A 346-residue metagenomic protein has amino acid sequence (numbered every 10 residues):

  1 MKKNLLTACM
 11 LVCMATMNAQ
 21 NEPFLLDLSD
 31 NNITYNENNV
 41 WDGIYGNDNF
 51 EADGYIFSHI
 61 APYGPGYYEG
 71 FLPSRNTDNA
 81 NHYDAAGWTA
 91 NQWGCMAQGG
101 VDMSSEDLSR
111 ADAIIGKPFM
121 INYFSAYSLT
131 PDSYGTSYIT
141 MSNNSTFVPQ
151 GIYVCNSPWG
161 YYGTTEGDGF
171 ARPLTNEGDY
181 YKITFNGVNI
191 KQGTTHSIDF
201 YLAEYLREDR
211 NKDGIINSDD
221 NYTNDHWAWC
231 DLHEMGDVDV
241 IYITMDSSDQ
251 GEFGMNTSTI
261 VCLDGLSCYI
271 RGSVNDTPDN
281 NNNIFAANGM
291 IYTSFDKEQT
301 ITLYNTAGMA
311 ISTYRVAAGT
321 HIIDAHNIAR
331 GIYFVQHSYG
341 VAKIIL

Functional and structural regions predicted by a protein language model:
M1-E22: Bacterial Sec-dependent N-terminal signal peptides
Q20-E22, S267-N280: Low-complexity, Pro/Thr/Ser/Gly/Ala-rich linker/spacer regions in secreted, extracellular modular proteins
N21-S137, N144: N-terminal targeting leaders for non-cytosolic proteins
F24, T194-F200, S312-Y314, G340-A342: Short beta-strand segments
L26-D30, Y180-R271: Terminal, low-complexity interaction segments
N144-G151, D237-V238: Extended extracellular/luminal ectodomain segments enriched in beta-structured repeat modules
G163-I183: Short coil-to-beta strand junction motifs in C2/discoidin
N275-L346: C-terminal outer-membrane/trafficking sorting elements
